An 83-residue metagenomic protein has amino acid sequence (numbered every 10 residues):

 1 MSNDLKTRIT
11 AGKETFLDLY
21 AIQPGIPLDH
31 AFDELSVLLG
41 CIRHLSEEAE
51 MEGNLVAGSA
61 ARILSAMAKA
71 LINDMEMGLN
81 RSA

Functional and structural regions predicted by a protein language model:
M1-A83: Sequence/structural signature of long amphipathic alpha-helices that form protein-protein interaction faces
